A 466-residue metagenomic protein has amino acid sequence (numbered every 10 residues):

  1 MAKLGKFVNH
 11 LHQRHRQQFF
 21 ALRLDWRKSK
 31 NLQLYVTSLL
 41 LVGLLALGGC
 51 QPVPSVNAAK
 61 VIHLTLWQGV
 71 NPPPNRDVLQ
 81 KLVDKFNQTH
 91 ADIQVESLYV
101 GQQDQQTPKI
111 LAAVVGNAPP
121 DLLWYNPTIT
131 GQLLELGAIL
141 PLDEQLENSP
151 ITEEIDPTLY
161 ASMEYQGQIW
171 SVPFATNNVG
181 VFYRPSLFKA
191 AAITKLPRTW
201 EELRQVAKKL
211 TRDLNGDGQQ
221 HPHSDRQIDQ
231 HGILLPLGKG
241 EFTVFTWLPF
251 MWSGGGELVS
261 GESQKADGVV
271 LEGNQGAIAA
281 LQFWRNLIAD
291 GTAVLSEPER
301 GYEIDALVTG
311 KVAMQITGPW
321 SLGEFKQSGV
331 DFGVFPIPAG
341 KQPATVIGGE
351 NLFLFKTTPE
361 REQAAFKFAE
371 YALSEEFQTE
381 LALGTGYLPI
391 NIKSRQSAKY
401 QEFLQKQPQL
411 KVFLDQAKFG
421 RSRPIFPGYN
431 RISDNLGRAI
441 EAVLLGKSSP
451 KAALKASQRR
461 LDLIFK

Functional and structural regions predicted by a protein language model:
K3-L11, F19-Q132, L136, N148-E153 (+7 more regions): Conserved N-terminal structural module of periplasmic/extracytoplasmic solute-binding proteins
K85, T89-P157, S162-E164, S186-R198 (+5 more regions): Extracytoplasmic "Venus flytrap"/periplasmic binding protein-like
Y125-G180, K189, H221-G232, F242-T246 (+4 more regions): Hinge/lid segment of periplasmic solute-binding proteins
L140-I155, H223-R226, G232-G240, G256-A279 (+5 more regions): Short, solvent-exposed loop/beta-turn-alpha elements that line the ligand-binding surface or hinge of extracytoplasmic
F182-P185, G348-E360: A bilobed periplasmic-binding-protein/Venus flytrap-type ligand-binding module shared by bacterial periplasmic
K189, A289, Q416-K466: Conserved C-terminal helix/tail region of periplasmic/extracytoplasmic solute-binding proteins
V206-A207, E262-E297: Glycine-centered hinge/linker elements that transmit conformational signals in sensory and ligand-binding systems
F332-F335, L383-D434, A442: Long, aromatic- and glycine/proline-rich binding clefts that accommodate carbohydrate-like moieties
